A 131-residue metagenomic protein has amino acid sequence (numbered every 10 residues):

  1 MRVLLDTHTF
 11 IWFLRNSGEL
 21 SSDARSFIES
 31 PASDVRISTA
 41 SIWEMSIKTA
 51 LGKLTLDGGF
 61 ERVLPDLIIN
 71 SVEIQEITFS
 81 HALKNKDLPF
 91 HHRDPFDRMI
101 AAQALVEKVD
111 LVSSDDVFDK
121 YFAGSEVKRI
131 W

Functional and structural regions predicted by a protein language model:
M1-I37, L51-P65, E107, I130: Short, well-structured N-terminal submotif of metal-dependent ribonuclease cores
D6-H8, M45, N85, A104: Generic structural signal for small/hydrophobic residues in well-ordered secondary structure, especially within
F10, I42, A82, F118-D119: A generic structural signal for short hydrophobic patches within well-formed alpha-helices
S38, I77, F96, S114: Replace "coordinates the UDP/GDP/TDP-sugar" with "coordinates nucleotide-activated sugar donors
V63-F90: Acidic catalytic patch
I100: Short active-site alpha-helical segment characteristic of glycosyltransferases and processive polysaccharide synthases
L105-W131: Acidic, PIN/NYN-like endoribonuclease modules and their adjacent C-terminal/linker elements
